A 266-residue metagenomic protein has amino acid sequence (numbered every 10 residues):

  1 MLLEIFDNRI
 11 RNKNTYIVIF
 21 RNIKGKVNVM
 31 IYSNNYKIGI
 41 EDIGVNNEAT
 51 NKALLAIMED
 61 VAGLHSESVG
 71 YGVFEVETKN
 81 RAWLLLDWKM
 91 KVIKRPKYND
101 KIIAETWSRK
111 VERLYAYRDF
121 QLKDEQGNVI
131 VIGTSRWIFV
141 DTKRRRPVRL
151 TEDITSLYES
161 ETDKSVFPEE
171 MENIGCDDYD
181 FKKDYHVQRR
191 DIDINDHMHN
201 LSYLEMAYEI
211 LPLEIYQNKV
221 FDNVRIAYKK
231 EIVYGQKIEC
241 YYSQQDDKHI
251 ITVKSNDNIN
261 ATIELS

Functional and structural regions predicted by a protein language model:
D7-N8: Intrinsic disorder/low-complexity segments in short proteins, especially the signal peptide and propeptide regions
R11-V29: Short, Lys/Arg-enriched N-terminal segments with co-localized hydrophobic residues within the first ~10-30 amino acids
V29-L85, I132-T134, D141-V220: Hot-dog-fold acyl-thioester-processing enzymes
M30-N34, K89-M171, Y228, I232-Y234 (+1 more regions): HotDog/MaoC-like acyl-thioester-processing domains
L86, I103, D222-V224: Short Pro/Gly-enriched beta-strand edge/turn motifs at strand-loop
E214, N218-C240: A conserved acidic, glycine/proline-rich C-terminal tail/linker
